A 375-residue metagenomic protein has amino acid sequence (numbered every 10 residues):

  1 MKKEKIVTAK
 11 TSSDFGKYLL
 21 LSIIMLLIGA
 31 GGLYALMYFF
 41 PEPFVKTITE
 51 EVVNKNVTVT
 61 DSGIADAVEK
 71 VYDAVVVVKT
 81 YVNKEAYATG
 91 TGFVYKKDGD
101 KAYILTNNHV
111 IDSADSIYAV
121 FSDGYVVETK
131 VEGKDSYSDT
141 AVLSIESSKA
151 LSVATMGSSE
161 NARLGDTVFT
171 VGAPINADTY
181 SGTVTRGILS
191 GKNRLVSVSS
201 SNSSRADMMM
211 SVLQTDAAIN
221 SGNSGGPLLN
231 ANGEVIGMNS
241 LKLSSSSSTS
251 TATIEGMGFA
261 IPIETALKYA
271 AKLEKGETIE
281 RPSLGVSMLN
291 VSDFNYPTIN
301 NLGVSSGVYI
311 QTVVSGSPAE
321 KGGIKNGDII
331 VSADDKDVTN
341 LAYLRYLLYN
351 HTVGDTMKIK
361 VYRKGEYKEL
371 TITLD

Functional and structural regions predicted by a protein language model:
M1-V45, K130-V131, S144, N230-N232 (+1 more regions): C-terminal recognition in membrane/secretory proteostasis and scaffolding
D14, K84-A86, A114-D115, L151 (+3 more regions): Active-site loop architecture of trypsin-fold serine endopeptidases
K17, L33-K97, D115-S116, T140 (+3 more regions): N-terminal activation segment of mature serine protease catalytic domains
L21, M25, A88-T91, V153-S158 (+2 more regions): Gly/Ser-rich catalytic serine loop of serine hydrolases
Y38-K46, G99-D139, S147-A150: Catalytic-histidine neighborhood of serine endopeptidases, predominantly the chymotrypsin-like S1/PA family
T58-A65, K79-Y103, Y125-E128, V153-T155 (+4 more regions): A conserved glycine-rich beta-strand in the N-terminal activation segment of trypsin-fold
D66-A67, F93-V94, K130-V131, K149-D178 (+2 more regions): Active-site substrate-binding loop(s) of clan PA
A102, G165-P174, L228, G233 (+2 more regions): A structural signal for short beta-strand/turn segments enriched in small hydrophobics and glycine
